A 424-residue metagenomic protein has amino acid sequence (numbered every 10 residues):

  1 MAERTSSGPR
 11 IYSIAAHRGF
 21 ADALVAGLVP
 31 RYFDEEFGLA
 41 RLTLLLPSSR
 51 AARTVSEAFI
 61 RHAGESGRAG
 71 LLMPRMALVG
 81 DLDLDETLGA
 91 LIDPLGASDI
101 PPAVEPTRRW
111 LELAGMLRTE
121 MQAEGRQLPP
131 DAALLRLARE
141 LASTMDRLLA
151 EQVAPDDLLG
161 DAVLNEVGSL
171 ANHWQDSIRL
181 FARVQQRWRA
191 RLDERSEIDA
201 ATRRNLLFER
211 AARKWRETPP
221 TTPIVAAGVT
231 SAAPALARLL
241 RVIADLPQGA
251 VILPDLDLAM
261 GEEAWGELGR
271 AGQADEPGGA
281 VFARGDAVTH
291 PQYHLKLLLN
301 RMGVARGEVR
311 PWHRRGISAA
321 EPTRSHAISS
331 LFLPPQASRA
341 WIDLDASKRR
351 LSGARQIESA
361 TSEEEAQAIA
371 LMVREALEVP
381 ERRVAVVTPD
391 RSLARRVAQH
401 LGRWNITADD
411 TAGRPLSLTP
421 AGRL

Functional and structural regions predicted by a protein language model:
M1-L424: Nucleic acid-machinery interaction/catalytic patches
